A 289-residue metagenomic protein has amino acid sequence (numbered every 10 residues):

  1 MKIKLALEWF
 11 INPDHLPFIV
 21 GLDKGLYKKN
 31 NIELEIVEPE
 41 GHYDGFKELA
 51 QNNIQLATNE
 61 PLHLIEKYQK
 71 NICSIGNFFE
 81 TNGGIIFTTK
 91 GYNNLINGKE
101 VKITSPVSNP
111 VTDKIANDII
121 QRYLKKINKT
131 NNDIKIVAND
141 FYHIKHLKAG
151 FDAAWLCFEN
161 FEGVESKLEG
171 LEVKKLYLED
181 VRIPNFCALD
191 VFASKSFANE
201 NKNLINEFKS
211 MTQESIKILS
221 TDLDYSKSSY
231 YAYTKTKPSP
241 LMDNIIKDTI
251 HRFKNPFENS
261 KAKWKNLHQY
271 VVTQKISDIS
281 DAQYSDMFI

Functional and structural regions predicted by a protein language model:
M1-K2, I289: Short, Lys/Arg-enriched, disordered terminal segments
K2-I136, D152-A153, C157-N160: Short, glycine-/small- and polar/acidic-enriched structural segments that line small-molecule recognition paths
L26, I115, I119, E165 (+2 more regions): Amphipathic alpha-helical segments that form well-ordered structural scaffolds and often line/cohere around active
E35, Y43-D44, D180, D243-H251 (+1 more regions): Short linear loop/turn motifs
P61, Y142-T234: Pocket-lining segment of extracytoplasmic ligand-binding domains
I127-K135, T234-K247, I276-Y284: Short, surface-exposed acidic
N201-T273: Secondary-structure end/capping motifs
K265-I289: Conserved C-terminal helix/tail region of periplasmic/extracytoplasmic solute-binding proteins
